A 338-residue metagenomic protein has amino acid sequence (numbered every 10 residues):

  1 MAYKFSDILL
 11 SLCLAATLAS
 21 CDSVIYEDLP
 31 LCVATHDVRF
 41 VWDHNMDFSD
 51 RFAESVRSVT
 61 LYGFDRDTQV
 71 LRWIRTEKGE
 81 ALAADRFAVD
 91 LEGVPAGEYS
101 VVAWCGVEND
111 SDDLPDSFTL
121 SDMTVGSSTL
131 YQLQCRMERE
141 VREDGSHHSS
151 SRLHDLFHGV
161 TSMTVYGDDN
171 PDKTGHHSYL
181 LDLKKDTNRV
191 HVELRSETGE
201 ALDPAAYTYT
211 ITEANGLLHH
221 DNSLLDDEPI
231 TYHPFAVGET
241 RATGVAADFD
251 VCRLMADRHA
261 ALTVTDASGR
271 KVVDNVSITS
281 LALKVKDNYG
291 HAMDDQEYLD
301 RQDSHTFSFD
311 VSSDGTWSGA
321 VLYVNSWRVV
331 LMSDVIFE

Functional and structural regions predicted by a protein language model:
M1-L9: Bacterial N-terminal signal peptides that target proteins for export
T17-S20: C-terminal motif of bacterial Sec signal peptides marking the signal peptidase cleavage site
S23-L120, V125, K286-E338: Acidic/polar, low-complexity intrinsically disordered N-terminal segments immediately downstream of a Sec signal
H36-W42, H191, H259-D266, L322: Short, hydrophobic/proline-enriched secondary-structure or compact coil segments at domain edges
T60-P115, L202-D287, E338: Tryptophan-paired
W73-K184: Short, low-hydrophobicity acidic/polar segments
C135-A246: Acidic, serine/threonine- and glycine-rich low-complexity intrinsically disordered segments that serve as flexible
